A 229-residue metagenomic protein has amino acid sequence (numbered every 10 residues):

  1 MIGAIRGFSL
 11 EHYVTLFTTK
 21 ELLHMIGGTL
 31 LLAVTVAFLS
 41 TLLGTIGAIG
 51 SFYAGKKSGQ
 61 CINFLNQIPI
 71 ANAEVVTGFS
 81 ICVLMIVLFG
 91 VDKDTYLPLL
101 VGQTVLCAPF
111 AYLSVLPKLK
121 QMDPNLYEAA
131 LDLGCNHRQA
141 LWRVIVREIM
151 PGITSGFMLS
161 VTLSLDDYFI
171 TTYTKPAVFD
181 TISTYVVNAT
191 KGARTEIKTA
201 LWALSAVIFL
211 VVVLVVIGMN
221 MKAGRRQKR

Functional and structural regions predicted by a protein language model:
M1-A37, K191-E196: Periplasmic/extracellular loop-to-transmembrane helix junction in inner-membrane transport proteins
I2-G3, L10, V75-C107, R138 (+1 more regions): Membrane-interfacial helix termini and adjacent extracytoplasmic/periplasmic loops of multi-pass transporters
Y13-E21, L165-Q227: Interhelical loop and adjacent transmembrane-helix boundary motif in polytopic membrane transport permeases
L23, G27, L31-L43, G47 (+7 more regions): Hydrophobic alpha-helical transmembrane segments of multipass integral membrane proteins, especially permease/channel
V34-N66, F79, V83-V87, L141 (+1 more regions): Transmembrane-helix boundary motif in ABC transporter permease subunits
Y53-I62, V91-Y96, H137, P151-G152 (+1 more regions): Membrane-helix interface segments
G55-S58, L116-Y127, L131, H137-V144 (+1 more regions): C-terminal transmembrane helix and the adjacent membrane-cytosol boundary/short C-terminal tail of inner/organellar
Y112-V115, M122-P124, H137-D166: Transmembrane alpha-helices
